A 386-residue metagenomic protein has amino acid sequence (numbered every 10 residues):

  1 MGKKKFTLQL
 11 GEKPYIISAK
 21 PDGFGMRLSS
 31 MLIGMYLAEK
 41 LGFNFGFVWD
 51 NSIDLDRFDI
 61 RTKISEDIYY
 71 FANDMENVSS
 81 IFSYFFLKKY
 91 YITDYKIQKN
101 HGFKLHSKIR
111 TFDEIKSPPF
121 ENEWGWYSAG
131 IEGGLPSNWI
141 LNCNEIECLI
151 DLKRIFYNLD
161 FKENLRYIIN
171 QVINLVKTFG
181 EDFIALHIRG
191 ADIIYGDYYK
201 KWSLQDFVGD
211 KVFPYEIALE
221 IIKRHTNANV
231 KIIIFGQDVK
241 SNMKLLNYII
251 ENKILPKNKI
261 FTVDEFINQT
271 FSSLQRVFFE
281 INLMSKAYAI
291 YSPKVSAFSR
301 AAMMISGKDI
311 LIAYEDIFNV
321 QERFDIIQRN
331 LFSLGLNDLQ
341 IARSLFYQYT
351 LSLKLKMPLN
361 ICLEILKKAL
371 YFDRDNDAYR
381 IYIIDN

Functional and structural regions predicted by a protein language model:
K3-W202: Secretory-pathway glycan-assembly enzymes, especially type II membrane glycosyltransferases that use nucleotide-sugar
S18-D22, L28, L32, Y36 (+2 more regions): A donor-sugar binding/catalytic signature common to diverse glycosyltransferases and related nucleotide-sugar
I53-R57, V239-N247, P358-L359, Y379: Short, charged/polar "capping" segments at the starts of alpha-helices and the immediately preceding loops
F183-I184, K231, A289: Structural motif
H187-I194, E216-S272: Catalytic donor nucleotide-activated moiety binding site of glycosyltransferases and closely related
Y195-G209, Q269-L274: Short, flexible/disordered intra-domain loops and linkers
S299-A378: Nucleotide-sugar donor-binding patch of glycosyltransferase catalytic domains
A378-N386: TPR/TPR-like alpha-solenoid helical repeat scaffolds
